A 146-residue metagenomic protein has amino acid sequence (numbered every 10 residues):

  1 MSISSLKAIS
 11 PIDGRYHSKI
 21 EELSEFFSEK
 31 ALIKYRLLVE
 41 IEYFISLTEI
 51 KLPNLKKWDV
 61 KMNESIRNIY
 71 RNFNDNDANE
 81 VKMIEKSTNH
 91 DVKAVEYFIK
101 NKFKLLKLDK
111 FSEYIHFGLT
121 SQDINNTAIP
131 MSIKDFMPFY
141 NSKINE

Functional and structural regions predicted by a protein language model:
S2-E146: A helix-coil-helix interface module used to build multimeric assemblies and to scaffold catalytic/cofactor sites
